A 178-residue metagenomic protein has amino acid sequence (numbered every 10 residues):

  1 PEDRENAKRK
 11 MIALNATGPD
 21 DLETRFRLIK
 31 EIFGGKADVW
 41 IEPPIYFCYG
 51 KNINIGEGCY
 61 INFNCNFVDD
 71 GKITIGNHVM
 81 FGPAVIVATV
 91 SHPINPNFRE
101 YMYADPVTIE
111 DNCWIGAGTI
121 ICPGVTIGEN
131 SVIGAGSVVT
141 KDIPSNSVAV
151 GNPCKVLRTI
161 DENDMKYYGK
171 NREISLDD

Functional and structural regions predicted by a protein language model:
P1-D38, C154-D178: Terminal amphipathic alpha-helical/low-complexity segments used for targeting or macromolecular assembly
N15, K141-N146: Short arginine-rich
I45-I55, Y60-T126, N152-S175: Flexible, glycine/small-residue-enriched loop-and-beta-strand segment within the central core of proteins
W114, V132, V148-V150: Short-chain dehydrogenase/reductase
V125-G128, I143: Extended beta-solenoid/beta-helix repeat architectures
N130-V139: C-terminal/domain-terminus segments
